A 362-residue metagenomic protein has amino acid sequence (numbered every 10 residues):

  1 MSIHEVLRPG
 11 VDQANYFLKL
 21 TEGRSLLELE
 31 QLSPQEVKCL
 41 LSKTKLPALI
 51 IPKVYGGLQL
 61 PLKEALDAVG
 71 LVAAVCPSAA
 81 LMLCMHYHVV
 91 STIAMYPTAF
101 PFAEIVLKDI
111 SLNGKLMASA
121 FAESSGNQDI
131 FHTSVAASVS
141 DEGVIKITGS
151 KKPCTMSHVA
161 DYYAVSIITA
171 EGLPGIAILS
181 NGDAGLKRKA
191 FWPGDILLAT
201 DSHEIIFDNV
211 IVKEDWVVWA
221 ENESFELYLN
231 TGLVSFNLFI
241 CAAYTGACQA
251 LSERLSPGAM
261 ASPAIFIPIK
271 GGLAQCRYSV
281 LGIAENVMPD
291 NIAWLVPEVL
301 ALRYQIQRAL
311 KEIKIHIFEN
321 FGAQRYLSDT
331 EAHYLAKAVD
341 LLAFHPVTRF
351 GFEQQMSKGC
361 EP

Functional and structural regions predicted by a protein language model:
M1-H4, A14-R24: Generic N-terminal amphipathic, Lys/Arg-enriched alpha-helix
E22-L29, S256-M260, A274-S328: C-terminal helix-coil-helix/basic helical segment that borders enzyme active sites and/or dimer interfaces and provides
Q31-T148, T155, E361: Glycine-rich flavin
L66-G70, V90, T245-E253, R277 (+3 more regions): Predominant activation on well-ordered alpha-helical scaffold segments within soluble catalytic domains
E123, S134, A190-L197: Short Gly/Thr-rich strand-loop-strand
P153-L186: A short core secondary-structure module
W192-A274: Glycine-rich beta->alpha junctions and the first turn(s) of the following alpha-helix
F321-P362: Glycine-rich phosphate/cofactor-binding loops in nucleotide/flavin-utilizing enzymes
